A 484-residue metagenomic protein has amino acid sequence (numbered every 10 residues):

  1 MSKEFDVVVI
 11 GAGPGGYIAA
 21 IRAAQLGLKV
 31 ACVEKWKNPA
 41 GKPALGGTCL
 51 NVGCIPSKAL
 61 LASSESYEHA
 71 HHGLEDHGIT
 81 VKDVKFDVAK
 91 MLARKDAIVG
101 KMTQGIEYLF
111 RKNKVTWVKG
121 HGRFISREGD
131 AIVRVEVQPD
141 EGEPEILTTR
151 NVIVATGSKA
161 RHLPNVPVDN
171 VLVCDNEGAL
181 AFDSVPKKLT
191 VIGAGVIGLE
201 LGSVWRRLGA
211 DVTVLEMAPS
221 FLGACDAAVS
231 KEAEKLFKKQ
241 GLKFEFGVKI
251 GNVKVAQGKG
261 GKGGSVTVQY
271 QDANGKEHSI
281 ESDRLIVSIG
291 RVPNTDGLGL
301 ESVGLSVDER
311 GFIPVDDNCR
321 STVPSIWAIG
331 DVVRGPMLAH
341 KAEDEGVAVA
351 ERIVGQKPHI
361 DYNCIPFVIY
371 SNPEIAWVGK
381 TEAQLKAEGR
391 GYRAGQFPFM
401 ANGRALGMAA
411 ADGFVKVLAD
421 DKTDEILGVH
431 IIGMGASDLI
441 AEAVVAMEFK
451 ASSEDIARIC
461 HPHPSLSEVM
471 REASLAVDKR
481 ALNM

Functional and structural regions predicted by a protein language model:
S2-F5, I21-V185, T213, A218-L222 (+8 more regions): Glycine-rich flavin
S2-G13, V185-G195: Beta1/beta-strand and adjacent pyrophosphate-binding region of the FAD-binding site in flavoprotein oxidoreductases
V8-I10, G122, I146-G157, V191-I192 (+3 more regions): Short hydrophobic core segments
I10-P43, I55, A59-S66, I365 (+2 more regions): Flexible, glycine-rich terminal cap/loop adjacent to redox cofactors in electron-transfer oxidoreductases
G16, G198-L199: N-terminal Rossmann-fold NAD(P) dinucleotide-binding loop
A20, A24, G202, R206-R207: Gly/Ala-rich phosphate-binding loop of Rossmann-like dinucleotide-binding domains, activating on the conserved
D169-V185, S279, R284-I353, A446: FAD-site-proximal beta/loop scaffold in flavoenzymes
